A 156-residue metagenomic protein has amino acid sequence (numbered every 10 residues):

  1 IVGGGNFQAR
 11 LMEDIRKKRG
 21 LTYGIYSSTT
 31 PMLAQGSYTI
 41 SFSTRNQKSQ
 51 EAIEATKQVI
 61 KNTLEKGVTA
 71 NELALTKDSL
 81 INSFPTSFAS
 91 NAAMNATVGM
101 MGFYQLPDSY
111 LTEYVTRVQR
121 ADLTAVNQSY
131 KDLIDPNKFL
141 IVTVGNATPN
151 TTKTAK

Functional and structural regions predicted by a protein language model:
I1-Q8: His/Glu-based metal-binding/catalytic segments typifying zinc-dependent metallopeptidases
F7, K48, P149: Short phosphate-engaging motifs
R10-L11, Q128: Short Gly/charged-rich anion-binding patches and loops
M12-E65, A70-R120, N137-G145: M16 family metallopeptidases and their MPP-like homologs
L123-K156: Proteolytic maturation boundary segments
